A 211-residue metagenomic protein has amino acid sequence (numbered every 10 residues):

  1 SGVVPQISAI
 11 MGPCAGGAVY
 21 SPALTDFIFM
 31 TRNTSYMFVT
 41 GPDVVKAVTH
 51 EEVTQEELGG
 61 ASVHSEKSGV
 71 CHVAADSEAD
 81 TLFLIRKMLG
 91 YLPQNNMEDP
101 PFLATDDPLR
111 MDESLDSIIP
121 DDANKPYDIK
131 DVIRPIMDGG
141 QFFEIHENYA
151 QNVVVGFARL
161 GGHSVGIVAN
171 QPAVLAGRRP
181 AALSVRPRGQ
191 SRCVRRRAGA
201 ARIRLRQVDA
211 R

Functional and structural regions predicted by a protein language model:
S1-M97, G189-A198, R204-L205, R211: Conserved catalytic cores of soluble enzyme domains, especially glycine-rich substrate-binding beta-alpha loops
A23, S35-F38, D43-A47, E52 (+10 more regions): Residue-level preference for alpha-helix termini and adjacent loops
L24, F29-T31, I118-Y127, A158 (+1 more regions): Short low-complexity stretches enriched in small and charged residues
G41-P42, S62-G69, D107-L115, G166-A169: Short acidic (Asp/Glu) and glycine-rich catalytic loops that position anionic groups and cofactors
V73-I133: Terminal amphipathic helices with adjacent charged low-complexity linkers/tails
N124-R211: Non-catalytic terminal/interface segments that mediate subunit docking, oligomerization, and allosteric communication
